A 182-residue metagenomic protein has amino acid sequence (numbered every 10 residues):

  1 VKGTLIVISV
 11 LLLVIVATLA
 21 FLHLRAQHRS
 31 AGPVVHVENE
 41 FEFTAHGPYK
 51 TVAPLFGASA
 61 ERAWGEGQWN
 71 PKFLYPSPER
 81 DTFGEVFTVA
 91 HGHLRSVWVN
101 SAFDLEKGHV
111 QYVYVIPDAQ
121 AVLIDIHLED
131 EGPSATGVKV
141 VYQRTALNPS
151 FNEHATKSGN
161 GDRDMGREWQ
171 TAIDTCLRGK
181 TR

Functional and structural regions predicted by a protein language model:
V1-A17: N-terminal Sec-pathway targeting helices
I15-E79: Hydrophobic ligand-binding cavity/cleft-lining segments
S30-G32, V89, P117, E129: Residues embedded in well-ordered secondary-structure elements
T44-H46, E61-G67, P71-L123, T145 (+1 more regions): Glycine-rich portal/gate segments that line the openings of hydrophobic small-molecule binding cavities
H46-K50, A102-G108, H127-G137: A short, structured loop/turn motif at beta-sheet edges
F56, Y112, D130-V140, D174-T181: Generic alpha-helical hydrophobic packing signal
V115-E168: Beta-strand/loop substructures that line and gate deep hydrophobic ligand-binding cavities in soluble
